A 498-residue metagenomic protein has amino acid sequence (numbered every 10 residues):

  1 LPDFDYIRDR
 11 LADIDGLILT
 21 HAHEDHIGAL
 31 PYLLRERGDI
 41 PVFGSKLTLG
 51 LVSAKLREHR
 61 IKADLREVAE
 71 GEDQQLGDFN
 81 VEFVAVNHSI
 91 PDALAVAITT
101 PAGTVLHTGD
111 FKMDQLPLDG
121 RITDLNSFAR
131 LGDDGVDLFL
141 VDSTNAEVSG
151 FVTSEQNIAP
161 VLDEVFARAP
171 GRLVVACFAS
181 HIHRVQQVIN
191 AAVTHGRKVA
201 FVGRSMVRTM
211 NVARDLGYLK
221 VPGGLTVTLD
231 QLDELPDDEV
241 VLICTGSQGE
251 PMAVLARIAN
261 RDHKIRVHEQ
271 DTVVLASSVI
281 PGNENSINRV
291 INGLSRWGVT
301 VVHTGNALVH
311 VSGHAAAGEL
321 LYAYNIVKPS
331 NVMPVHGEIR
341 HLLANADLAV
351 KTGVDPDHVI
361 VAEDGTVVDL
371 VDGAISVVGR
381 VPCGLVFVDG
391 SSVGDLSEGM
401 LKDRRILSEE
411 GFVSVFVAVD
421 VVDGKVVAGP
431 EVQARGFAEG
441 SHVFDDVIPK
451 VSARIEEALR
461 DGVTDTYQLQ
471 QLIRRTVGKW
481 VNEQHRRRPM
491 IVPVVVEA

Functional and structural regions predicted by a protein language model:
L1, H303-N306, S397, R488 (+1 more regions): A glycine- and charged-residue-rich anion-binding loop/surface
L1-I18, H23-E234, A253-R266, N285-R289: His/Asp/Glu-rich metal-coordinating catalytic cores of metallo-dependent phosphodiesterases/hydrolases acting on
L56, A349, V481: Conserved hydrophobic residues forming the short capping helix/wall of the S-adenosyl-L-methionine
L65-E67, L138-L140, V301, V359 (+1 more regions): Conserved beta-strand scaffold positions in the cores of enzyme catalytic domains, especially in NTP/NDP-utilizing
A69, E363, R487-I491: Short Gly/Ser/Thr- and Asp/Glu-enriched loop/turn motifs at secondary-structure junctions
A95-A97, S414-F416, P493: Beta-strand secondary-structure signal
E147-G305, V309-D446, K450-V463, Q470 (+1 more regions): Hard-cation-handling environments
T466-A498: C-terminal tails and terminal domains of large nucleic-acid-associated and other macromolecular-machine proteins
